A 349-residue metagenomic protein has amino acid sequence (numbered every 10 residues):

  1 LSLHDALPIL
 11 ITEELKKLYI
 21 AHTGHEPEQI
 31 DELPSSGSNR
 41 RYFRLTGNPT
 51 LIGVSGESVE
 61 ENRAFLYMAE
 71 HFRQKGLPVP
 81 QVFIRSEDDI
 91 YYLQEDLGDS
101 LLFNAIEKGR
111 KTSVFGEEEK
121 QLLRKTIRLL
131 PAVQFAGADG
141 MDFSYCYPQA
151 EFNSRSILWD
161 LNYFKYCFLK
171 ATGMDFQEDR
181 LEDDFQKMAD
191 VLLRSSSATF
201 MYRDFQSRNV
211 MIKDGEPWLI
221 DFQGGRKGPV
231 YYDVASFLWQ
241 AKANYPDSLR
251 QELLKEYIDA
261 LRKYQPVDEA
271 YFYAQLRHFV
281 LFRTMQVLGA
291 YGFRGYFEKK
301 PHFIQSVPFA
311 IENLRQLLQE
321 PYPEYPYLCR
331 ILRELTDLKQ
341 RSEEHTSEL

Functional and structural regions predicted by a protein language model:
L1-L7, H345-L349: Short, small-residue-biased leader/transition segments that mark boundaries at the very start of proteins
P8-P27: Juxta-kinase regulatory segment immediately upstream of eukaryotic protein kinase catalytic domains
L15, I20-A21, A138-A150, R155 (+2 more regions): An alpha-helical support segment within catalytic cores of ATP-dependent transferases
H25-F43: ATP-binding glycine-rich phosphate-binding loop
N39-L45, V133, M188-V234, N244-S248: Active-site acidic catalytic loop and adjacent metal/ATP-binding pocket of ATP-dependent phosphoryl transfer enzymes
F43-W159, K170: ATP-binding pocket architecture of kinase catalytic cores
N162-A171, V230-P266, H278-E298, A310-Q319: Active-site activation/catalytic loop segments of kinase-like enzymes and analogous catalytic loops in related
G289-E343, S347: ATP/Mg2+ or Mg2+-diphosphate-binding catalytic cores that bind nucleotide phosphates or diphosphates via glycine-rich
